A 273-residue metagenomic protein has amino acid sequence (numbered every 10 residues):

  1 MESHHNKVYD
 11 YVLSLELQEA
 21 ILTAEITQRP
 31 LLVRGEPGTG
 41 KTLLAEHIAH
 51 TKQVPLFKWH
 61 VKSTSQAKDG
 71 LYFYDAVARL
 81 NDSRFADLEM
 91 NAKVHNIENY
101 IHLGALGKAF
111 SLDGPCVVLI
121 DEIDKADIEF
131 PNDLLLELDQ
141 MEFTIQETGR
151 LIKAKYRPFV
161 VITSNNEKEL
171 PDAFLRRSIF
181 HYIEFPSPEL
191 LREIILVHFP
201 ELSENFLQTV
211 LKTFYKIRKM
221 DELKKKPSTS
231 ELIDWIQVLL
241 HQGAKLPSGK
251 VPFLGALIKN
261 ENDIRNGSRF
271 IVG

Functional and structural regions predicted by a protein language model:
M1-G273: C-terminal regulatory/interaction module of P-loop NTP-utilizing enzymes
